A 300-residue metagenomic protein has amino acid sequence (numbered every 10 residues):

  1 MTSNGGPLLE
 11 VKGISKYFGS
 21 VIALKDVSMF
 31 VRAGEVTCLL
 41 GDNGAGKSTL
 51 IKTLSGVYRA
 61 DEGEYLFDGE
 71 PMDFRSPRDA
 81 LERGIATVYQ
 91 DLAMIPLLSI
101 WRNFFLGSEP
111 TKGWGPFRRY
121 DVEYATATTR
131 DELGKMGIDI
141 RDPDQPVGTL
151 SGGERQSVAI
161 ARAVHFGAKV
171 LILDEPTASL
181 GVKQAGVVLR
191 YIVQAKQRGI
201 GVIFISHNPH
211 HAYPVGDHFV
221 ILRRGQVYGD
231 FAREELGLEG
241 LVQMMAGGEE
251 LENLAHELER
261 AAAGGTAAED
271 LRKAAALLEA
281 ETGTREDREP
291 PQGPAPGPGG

Functional and structural regions predicted by a protein language model:
T2-E281: Glycine-rich phosphate-binding loops of nucleotide-dependent enzymes
R285-G300: Long, low-complexity, intrinsically disordered segments
